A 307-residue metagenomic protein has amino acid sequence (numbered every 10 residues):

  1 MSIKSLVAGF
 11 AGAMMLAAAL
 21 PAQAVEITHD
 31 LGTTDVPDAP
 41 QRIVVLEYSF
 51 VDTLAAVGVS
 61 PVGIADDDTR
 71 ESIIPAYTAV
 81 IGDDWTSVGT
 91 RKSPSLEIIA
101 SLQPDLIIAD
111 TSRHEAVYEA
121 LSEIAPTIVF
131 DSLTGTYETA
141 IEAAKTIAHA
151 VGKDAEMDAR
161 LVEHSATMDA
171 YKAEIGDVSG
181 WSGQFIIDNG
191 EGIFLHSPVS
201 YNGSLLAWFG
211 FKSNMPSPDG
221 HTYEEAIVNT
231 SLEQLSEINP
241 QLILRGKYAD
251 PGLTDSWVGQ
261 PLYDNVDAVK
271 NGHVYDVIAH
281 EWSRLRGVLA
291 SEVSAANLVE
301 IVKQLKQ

Functional and structural regions predicted by a protein language model:
M1-F10: Bacterial N-terminal signal peptides that target proteins for export
A17-P21: N-terminal signal peptide c-region/cleavage motif recognized by signal peptidases
H29-L31, V88-E97, G220-L232: Short helix-initiation/N-cap motifs at beta->coil->alpha
R42-L46, F50-V57, E156-P216: Basic- and aromatic-lined ligand-binding clefts that recognize polyanionic substrates
Y48-I98: A short, structured surface patch at a secondary-structure boundary
I98, Q103-I108, P126, L235 (+1 more regions): Proline-aspartate-enriched helix->loop->beta-strand connector
A116-G190, E281-Q307: Extracytoplasmic substrate-binding proteins
I238-Q307: Structured C-terminal subdomain patch of bacterial secreted/periplasmic proteins
